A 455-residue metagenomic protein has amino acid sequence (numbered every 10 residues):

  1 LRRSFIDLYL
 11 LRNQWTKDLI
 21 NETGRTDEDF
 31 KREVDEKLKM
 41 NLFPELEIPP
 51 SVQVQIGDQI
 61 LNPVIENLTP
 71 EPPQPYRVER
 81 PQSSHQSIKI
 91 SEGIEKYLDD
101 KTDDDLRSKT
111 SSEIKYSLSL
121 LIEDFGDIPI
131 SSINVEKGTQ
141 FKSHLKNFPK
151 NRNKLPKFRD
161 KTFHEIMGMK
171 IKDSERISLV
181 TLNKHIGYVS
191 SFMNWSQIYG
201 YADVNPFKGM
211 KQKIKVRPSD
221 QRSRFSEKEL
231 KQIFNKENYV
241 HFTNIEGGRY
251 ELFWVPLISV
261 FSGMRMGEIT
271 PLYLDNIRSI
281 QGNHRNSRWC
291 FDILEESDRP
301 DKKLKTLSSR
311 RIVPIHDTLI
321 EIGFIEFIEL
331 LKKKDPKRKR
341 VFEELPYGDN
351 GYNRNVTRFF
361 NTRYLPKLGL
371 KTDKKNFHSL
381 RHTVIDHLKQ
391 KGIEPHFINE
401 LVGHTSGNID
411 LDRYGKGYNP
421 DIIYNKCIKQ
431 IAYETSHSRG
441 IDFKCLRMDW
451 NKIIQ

Functional and structural regions predicted by a protein language model:
L1-S91, E95-D103: N-terminal helical hairpins
P50, V54, E66-P70, S132-K137 (+2 more regions): Short, charged hinge/linker segments at domain and secondary-structure junctions
D104-D124, S131-S196, M210, I315: Non-catalytic DNA-binding core/recognition domains of DNA-processing enzymes
K172-G187, A202, K208-T270, H284-R285: Basic, Lys/Arg- and aromatic-enriched nucleic-acid-binding interface segment
Q212, L272-I322: Conserved tyrosine-mediated DNA breakage-rejoining catalytic core shared by Y-recombinases
L230, E296-D298, S309, P314-T372 (+1 more regions): Active-site/catalytic core of tyrosine-dependent DNA strand-transfer enzymes
H241-I245, S262, K333-R340, Y347-N350 (+2 more regions): Short, basic (Lys/Arg/His-rich) helix/loop patches that form interaction surfaces in the mid-to-C-terminal regions
Q281-G282, L307, D317, K334-P336 (+2 more regions): C-terminal secondary-structure termini that scaffold catalytic or DNA-interacting sites
